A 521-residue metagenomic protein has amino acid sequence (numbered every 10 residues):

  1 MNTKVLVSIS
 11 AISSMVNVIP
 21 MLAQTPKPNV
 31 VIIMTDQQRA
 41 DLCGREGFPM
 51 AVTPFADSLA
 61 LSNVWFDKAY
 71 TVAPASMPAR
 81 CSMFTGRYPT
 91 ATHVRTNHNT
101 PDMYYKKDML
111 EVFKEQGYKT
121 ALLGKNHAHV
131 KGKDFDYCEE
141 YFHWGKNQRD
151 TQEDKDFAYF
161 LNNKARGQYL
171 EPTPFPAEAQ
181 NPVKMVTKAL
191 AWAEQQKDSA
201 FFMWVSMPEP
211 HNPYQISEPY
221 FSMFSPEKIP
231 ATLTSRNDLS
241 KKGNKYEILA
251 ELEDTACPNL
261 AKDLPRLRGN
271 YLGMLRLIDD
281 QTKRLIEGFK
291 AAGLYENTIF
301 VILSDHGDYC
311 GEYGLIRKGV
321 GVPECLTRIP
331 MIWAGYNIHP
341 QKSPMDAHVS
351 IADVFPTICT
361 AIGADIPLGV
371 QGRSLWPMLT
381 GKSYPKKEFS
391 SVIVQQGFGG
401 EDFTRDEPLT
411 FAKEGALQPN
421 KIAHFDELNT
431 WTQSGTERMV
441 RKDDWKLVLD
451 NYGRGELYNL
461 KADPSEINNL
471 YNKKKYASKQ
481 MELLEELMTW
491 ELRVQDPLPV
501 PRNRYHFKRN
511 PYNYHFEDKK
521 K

Functional and structural regions predicted by a protein language model:
Q24-V64, A73, E218, S465-Y476: Active-site-proximal N-terminal segment of extracellular/periplasmic enzymes that hydrolyze or transfer
T25, Q37-R45, Q148-V183, W192-H348 (+6 more regions): Active-site-proximal cap/lid insertion segments
T25-P28, T35, R39, W65 (+6 more regions): Long, internal low-complexity/basic segments
V30-Q38, F113, K125, F202-V205 (+7 more regions): A short aromatic-rich beta-strand->coil structural motif
G47-R80, G86-R87, A91, K114-A121 (+2 more regions): Short, structured active-site-proximal loop/turn typified by the sulfatase FGly-forming signature C/S-X-P-X-R
T53, M83, D134, E178 (+6 more regions): Polar, surface-exposed loop/tail segments that function as active-site lids or cofactor/substrate-recognition elements
S82-E178, M185, Q396: Catalytic-site neighborhoods of secreted/periplasmic enzymes that process anionic sulfate/phosphate groups
P323-C325, V394-Y471, K520-K521: C-terminal, low-complexity/hydrophilic appendages and adjacent surface loops of extracellular/periplasmic anionic
